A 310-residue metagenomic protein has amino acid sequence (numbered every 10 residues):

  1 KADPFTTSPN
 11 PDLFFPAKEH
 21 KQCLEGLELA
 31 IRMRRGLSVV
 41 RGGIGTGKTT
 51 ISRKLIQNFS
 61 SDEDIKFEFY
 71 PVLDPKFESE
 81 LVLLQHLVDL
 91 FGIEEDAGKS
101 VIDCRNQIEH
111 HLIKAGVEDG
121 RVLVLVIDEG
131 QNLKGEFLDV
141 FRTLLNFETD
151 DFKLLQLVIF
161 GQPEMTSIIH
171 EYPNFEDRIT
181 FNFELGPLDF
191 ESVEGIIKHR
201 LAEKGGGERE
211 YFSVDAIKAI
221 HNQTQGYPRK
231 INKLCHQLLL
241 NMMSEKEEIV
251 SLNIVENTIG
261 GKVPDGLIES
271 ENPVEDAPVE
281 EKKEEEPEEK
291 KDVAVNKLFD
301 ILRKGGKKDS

Functional and structural regions predicted by a protein language model:
K1-F5, N10-P11, F15-P16, V250-S310: Trafficking entry modules
D3-P4, E78-A97: Conserved NTP-binding/hydrolysis module of P-loop NTPases
M33-K54: Walker A/P-loop nucleotide-binding motif
I56-F59, M165-R178: Short regulatory helix/loop adjacent to the ATP-binding pocket of P-loop NTPases
I65-E68, E171-G186: A short helix-turn-beta junction within AAA+ P-loop NTPase domains corresponding to the substrate/partner-engaging
L73-K76, T180-V193: Conserved AAA+ ATPase "SRH/arginine-finger" region at the nucleotide-binding site
H110-I113, V117-I159, E164-H170: Conserved Walker B catalytic segment
P187-S213: Conserved small helical "lid"/interfacial subdomain of P-loop NTPases
